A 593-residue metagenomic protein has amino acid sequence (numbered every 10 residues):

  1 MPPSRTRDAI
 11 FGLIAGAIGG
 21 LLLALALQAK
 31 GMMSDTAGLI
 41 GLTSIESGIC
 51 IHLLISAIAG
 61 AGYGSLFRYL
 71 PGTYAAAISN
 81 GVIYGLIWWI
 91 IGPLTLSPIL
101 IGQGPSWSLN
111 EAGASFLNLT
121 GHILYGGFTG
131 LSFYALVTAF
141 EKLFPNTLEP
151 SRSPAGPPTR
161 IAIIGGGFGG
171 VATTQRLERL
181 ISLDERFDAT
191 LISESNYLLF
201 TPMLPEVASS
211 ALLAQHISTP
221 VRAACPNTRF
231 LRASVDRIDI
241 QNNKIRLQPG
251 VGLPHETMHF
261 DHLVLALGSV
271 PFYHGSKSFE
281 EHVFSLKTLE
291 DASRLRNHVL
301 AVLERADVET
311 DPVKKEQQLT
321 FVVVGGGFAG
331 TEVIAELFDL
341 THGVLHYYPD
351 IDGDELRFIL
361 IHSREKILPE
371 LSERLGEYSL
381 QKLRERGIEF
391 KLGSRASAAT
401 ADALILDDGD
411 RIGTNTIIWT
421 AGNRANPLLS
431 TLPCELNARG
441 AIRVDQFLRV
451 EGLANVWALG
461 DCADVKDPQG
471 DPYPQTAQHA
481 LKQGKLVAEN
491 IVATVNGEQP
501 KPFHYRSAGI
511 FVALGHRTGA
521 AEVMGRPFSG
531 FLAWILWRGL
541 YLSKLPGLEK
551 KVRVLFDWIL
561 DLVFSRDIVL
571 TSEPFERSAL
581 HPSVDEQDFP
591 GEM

Functional and structural regions predicted by a protein language model:
M1-S151: Juxtamembrane/disordered regions of integral membrane proteins
S153-R237, F321-V322, F328-L371, I418 (+1 more regions): Beta1-alpha1 glycine-rich phosphate/pyrophosphate-binding loop at the start of Rossmann-like nucleotide-binding domains
A155-P158, F230-V322, I418: FAD-binding core/adjacent interface of flavoenzyme oxidoreductases
I163-I164, M258-G268, A396, L404 (+2 more regions): Short hydrophobic core segments
T228-L247, V251, F338-Q446, V450-G452 (+1 more regions): A Rossmann-like FAD-binding core segment of flavoenzymes
E281-D311, D402-I405, R411-T416, T420-K482: FAD-site-proximal beta/loop scaffold in flavoenzymes
K314-L371, Y378, E389-K391, P474-A493 (+2 more regions): Rossmann-like dinucleotide-binding core of oxidoreductases
Q483, A488-M593: C-terminal, flexible cofactor-proximal segment of oxidoreductases
